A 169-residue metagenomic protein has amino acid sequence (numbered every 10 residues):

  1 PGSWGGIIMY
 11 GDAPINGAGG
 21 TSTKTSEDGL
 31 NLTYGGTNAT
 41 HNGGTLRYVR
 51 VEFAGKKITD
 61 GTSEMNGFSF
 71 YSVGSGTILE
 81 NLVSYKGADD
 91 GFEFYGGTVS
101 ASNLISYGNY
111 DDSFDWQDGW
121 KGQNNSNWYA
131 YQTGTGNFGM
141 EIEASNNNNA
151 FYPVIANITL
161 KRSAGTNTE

Functional and structural regions predicted by a protein language model:
P1-E169: Beta-strand/loop edge motif enriched in small/polar residues
